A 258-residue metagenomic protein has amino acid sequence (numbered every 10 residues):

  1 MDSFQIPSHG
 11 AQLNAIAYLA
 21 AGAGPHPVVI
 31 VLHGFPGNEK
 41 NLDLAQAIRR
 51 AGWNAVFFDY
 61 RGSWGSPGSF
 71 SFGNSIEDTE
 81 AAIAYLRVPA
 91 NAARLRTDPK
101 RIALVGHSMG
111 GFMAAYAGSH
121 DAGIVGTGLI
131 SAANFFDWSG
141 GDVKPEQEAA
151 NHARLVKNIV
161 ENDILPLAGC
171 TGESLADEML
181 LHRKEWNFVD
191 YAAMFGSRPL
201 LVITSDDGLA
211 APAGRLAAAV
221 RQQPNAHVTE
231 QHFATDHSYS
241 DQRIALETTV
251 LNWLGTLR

Functional and structural regions predicted by a protein language model:
M1-A23: N-terminal cap/lid segment of alpha/beta-hydrolase-fold proteins
H26, H33-G37: Active-site glycine-rich loops that stabilize anionic/oxyanionic intermediates across multiple enzyme folds
A45-P67: Conserved alpha/beta-hydrolase
F70-R96: Alpha/beta-hydrolase active-site loop
R94-S108: Alpha/beta-hydrolase fold nucleophile elbow
M113-A117: Hydrolases whose catalytic domains are alpha/beta-hydrolase-1, hotdog thioesterase, or metallo-beta-lactamase-like
S119-E173: Hydrolase active-site cap/lid region
A168-G255: Serine-hydrolase catalytic core
